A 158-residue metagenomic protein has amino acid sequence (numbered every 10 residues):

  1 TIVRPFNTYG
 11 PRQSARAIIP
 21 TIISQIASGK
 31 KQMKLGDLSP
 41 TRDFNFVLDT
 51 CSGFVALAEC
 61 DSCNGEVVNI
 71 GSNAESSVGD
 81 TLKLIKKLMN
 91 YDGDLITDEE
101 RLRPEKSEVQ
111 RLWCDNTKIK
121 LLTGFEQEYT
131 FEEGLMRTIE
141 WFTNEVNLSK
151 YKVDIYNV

Functional and structural regions predicted by a protein language model:
T1-P11: Conserved beta-loop-beta element that borders a ligand/cofactor-binding pocket
G10, S14, D43-F46: Active-site helix-initiating loop/hinge in glycosyltransferases
P20-I23, A27-V158: C-terminal substrate-binding subdomain of Rossmann-fold SDR/epimerase-dehydratase oxidoreductases
